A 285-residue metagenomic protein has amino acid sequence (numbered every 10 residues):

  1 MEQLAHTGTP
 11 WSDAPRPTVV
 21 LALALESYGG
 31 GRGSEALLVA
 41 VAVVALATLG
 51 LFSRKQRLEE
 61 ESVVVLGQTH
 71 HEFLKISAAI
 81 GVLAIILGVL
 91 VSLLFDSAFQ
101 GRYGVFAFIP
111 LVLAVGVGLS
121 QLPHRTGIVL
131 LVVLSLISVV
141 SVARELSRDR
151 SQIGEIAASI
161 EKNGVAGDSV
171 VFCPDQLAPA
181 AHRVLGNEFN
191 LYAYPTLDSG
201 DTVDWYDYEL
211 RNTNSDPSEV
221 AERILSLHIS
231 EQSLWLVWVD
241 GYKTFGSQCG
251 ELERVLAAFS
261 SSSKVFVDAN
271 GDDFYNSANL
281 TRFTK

Functional and structural regions predicted by a protein language model:
M1-K285: Membrane-proximal helix-loop-helix interfaces that form the catalytic/acceptor-binding platform of multi-pass membrane
